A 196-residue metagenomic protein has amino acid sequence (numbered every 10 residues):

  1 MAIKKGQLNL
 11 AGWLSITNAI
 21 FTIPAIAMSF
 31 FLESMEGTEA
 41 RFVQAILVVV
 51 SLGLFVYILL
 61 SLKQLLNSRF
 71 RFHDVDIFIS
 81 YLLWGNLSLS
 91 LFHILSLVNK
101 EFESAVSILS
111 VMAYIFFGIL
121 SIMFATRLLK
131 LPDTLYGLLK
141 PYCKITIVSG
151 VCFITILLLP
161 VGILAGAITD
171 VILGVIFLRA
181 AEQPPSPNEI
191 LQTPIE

Functional and structural regions predicted by a protein language model:
A2-I190: Hydrophobic, aromatic-enriched alpha-helical segments typical of multi-pass transmembrane helices
Q192-E196: Cytosolic, intrinsically disordered low-complexity tails and loops of eukaryotic multi-pass membrane proteins
